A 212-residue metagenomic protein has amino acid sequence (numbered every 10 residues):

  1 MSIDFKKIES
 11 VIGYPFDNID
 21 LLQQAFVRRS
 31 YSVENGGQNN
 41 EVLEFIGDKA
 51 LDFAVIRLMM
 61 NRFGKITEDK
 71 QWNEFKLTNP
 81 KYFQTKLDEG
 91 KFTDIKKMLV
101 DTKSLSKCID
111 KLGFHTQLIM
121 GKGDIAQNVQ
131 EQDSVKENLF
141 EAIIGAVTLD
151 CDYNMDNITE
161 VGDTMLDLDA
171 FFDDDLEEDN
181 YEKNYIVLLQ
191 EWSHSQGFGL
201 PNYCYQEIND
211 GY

Functional and structural regions predicted by a protein language model:
M1-Y212: Double-stranded RNA-binding/processing signature
